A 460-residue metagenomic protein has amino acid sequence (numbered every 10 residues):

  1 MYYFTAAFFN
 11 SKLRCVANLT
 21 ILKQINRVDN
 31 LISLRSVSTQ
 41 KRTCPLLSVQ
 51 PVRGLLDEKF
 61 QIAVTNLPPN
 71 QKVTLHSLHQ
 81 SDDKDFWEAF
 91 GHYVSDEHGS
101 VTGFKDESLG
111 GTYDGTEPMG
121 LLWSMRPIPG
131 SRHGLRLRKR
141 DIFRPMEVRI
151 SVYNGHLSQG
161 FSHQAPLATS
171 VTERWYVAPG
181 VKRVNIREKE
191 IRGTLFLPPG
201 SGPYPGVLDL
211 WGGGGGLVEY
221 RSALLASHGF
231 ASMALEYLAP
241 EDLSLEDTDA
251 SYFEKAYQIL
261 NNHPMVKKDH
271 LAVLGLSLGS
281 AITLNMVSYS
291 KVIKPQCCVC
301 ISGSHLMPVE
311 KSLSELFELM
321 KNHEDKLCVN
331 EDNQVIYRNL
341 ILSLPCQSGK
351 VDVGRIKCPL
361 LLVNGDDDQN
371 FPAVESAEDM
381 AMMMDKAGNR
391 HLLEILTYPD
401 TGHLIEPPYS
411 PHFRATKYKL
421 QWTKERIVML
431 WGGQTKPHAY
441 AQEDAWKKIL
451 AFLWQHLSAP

Functional and structural regions predicted by a protein language model:
M1-C44: N-terminal mitochondrial targeting presequence
K41-Q71, H79, D85-E97, R136-F143 (+1 more regions): N-terminal cap/lid segment of alpha/beta-hydrolase-fold proteins
H76-S131: Ser/Thr-rich low-complexity repeats and stalk/linker segments
R187, I395-T401, L430-G433: Short glycine-rich catalytic loops that host catalytic nucleophiles or stabilize transition states across multiple
E190-R192, G202-N262, D269, E310-L313 (+1 more regions): Cap/lid segment of the alpha/beta-hydrolase catalytic domain
G216-Y220, H228, E254-R355, Q369 (+1 more regions): Primarily recognizes the serine-hydrolase "nucleophile elbow" in alpha/beta-hydrolase and SGNH/GDSL folds
Q334-I405, A441-P460: Serine-hydrolase catalytic core
H412-P460: Catalytic active-site module of serine/aspartate enzymes centered on a nucleophile-bearing elbow/loop
